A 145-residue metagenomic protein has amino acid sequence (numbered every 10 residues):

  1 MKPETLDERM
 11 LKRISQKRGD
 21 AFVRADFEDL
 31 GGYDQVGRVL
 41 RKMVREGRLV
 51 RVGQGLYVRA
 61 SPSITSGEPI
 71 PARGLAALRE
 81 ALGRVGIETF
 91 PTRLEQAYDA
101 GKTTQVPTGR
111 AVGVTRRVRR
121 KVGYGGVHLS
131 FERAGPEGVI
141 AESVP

Functional and structural regions predicted by a protein language model:
K2-L78: Short beta-edge/loop segments at beta->alpha junctions of small alpha/beta modules that act as binding/recognition
A81-R84: Hydrophobic/aromatic-rich core segments of domains that either
G86-P145: Exposed, interaction-prone assembly regions rather than primary DNA-binding/catalytic cores
